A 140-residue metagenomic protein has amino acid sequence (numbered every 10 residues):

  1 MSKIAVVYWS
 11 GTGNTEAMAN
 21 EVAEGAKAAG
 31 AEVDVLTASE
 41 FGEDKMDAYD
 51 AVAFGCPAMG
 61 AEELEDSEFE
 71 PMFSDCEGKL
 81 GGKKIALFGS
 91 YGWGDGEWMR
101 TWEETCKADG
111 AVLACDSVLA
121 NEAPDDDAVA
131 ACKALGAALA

Functional and structural regions predicted by a protein language model:
S2-I4, N14-A17, E21-A38, G42-D44 (+1 more regions): FMN-binding flavodoxin-like domain, especially the glycine-rich phosphate-binding loop
Y8-T12: Aromatic-flanked redox-active Cys/Sec active sites in thiol-based oxidoreductases, especially the WC-centered
